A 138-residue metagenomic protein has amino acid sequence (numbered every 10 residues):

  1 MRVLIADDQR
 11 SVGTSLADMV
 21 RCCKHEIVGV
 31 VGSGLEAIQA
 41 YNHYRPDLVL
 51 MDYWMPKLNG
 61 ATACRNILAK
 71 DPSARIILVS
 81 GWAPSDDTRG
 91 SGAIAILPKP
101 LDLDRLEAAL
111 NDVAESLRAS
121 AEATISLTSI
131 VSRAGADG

Functional and structural regions predicted by a protein language model:
A6-D7, V31, V49: Conserved sequence signature across two-component system core domains
R10-G29: Two-component/phosphorelay signaling modules centered on CheY-like receiver
V30, P56-K57: The feature encodes the CheY-like receiver
S33-E36, N59-T62: Acidic catalytic/metal-coordinating carboxylates
D52: Active-site residues of response regulator receiver
G60, R89-L97: As written
L101-D112, E122-S126: C-terminal output helix
